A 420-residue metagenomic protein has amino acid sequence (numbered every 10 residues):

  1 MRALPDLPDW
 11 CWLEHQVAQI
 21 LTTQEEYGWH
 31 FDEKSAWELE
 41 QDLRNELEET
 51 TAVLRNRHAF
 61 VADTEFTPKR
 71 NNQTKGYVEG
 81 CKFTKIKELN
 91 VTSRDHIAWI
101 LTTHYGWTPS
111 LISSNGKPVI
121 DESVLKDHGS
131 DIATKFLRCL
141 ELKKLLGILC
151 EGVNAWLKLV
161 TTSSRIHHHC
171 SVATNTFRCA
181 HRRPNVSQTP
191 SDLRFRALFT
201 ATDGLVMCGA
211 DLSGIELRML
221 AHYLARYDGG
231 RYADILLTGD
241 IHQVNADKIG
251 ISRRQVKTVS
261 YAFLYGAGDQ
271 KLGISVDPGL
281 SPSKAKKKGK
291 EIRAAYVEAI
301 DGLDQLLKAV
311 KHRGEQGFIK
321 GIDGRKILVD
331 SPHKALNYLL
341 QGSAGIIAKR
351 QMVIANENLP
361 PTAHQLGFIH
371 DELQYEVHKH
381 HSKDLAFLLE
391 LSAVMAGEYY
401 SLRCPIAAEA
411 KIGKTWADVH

Functional and structural regions predicted by a protein language model:
M1-S191, T200, G204-V206, S213-E216 (+3 more regions): Conserved "right-hand" nucleotidyltransferase catalytic core of DNA-directed polymerases
T22, E26, T74, T84 (+6 more regions): Conserved catalytic core of nucleic-acid polymerases
A201-D203, L359-P361, L366-H370, Y400-R403: A structural signal for short secondary-structure junctions
L212, D371-L373, A408-A410: A structural signal for short, well-ordered beta-strand segments
E216-K248, G321-D323, L328: Metal-dependent catalytic core segments for phosphate chemistry
Q374-H378: Short hydrophobic/aromatic beta-strand micro-patches that form the beta-sheet surface supporting nucleotide- or nucleic
L385-A393: Short amphipathic alpha-helices in soluble, non-transmembrane regions that often serve as interface/regulatory elements
M395-A407: Flexible helix-coil linker/hinge segments at domain or subdomain boundaries
